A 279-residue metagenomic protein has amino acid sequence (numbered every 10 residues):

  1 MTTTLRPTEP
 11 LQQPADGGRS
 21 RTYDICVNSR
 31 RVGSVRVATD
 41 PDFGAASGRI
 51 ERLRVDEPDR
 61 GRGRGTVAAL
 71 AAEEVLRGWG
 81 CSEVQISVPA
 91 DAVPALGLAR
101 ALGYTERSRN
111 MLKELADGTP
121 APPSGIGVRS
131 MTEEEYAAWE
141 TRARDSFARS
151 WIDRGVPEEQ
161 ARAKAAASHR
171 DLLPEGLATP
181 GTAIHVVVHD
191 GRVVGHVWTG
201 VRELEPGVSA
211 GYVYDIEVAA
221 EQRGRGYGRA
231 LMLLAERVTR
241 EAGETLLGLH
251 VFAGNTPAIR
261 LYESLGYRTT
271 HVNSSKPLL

Functional and structural regions predicted by a protein language model:
T2-N28, R36, E159-V188: Active-site rim helix/loop that mediates acceptor-substrate recognition in acyltransferases
L5-A15, G127-R154: A short beta-loop-alpha structural element at the N-terminal edge of CoA-dependent acyl/N-acetyltransferase catalytic
Y23, N28, T105, R109-E135 (+5 more regions): C-terminal "cap" of GNAT-fold acetyltransferases
D24, R30-T39, S47-R49, R54 (+4 more regions): Conserved beta-strand in the GNAT
I50-R62, V88-A90, Y214-R223: A short, internal acetyl-CoA/4′-phosphopantetheine-binding micro-motif in the GNAT/acyltransferase core
D59, G63-A71, Q222, G226-L234: Conserved acetyl-CoA pyrophosphate-binding loop and the N-cap/start of the following alpha-helix in GNAT-like
T66, A90-S108, R229, A253-H271: Conserved active-site alpha-helix within GNAT-family acetyltransferase domains
L76-P89, R240-H250: Conserved GNAT acetyl-CoA-binding A-motif
